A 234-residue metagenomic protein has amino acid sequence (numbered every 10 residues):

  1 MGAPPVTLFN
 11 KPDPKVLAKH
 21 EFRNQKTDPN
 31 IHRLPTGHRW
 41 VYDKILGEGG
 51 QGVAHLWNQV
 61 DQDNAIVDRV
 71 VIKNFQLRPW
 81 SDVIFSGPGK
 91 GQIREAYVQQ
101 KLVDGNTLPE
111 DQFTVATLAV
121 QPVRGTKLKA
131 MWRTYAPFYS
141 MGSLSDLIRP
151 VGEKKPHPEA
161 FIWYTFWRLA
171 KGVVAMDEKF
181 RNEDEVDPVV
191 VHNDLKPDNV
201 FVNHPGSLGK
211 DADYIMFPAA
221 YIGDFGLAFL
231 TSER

Functional and structural regions predicted by a protein language model:
M1-I45: Juxta-kinase regulatory segment immediately upstream of eukaryotic protein kinase catalytic domains
D43, E48-L108: ATP-binding glycine-rich loop module of kinase domains
Q76, Y139-S140, R149: Residue-level signature of the conserved loop architecture within the Hanks-type protein kinase catalytic core
Y97, V103-G125: Conserved HxN/HPN-centered segment at the entrance to the catalytic loop of eukaryotic protein kinase-like domains
K127-S143: Conserved short submotifs of the Hanks-type protein kinase catalytic core that shape the nucleotide-binding pocket
V151-R168: Activation segment of protein kinase catalytic domains, centered on the conserved DFG
M176-A219: Catalytic-loop of the protein kinase fold
Y221-F229: Activation of the activation-loop gatekeeper triad in protein kinase-fold domains
